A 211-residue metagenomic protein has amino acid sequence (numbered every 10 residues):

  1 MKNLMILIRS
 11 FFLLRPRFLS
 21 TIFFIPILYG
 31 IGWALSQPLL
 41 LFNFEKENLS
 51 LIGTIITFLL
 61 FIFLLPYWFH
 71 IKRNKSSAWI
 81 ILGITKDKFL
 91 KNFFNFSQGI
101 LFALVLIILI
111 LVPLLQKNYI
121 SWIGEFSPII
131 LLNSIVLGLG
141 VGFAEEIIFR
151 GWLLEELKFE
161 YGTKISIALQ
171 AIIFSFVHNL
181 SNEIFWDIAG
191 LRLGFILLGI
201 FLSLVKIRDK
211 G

Functional and structural regions predicted by a protein language model:
M1-I81: N-terminal, membrane-interfacial amphipathic/helix-forming hydrophobic leader that caps and precedes the first
L4-M5, L39-I52, S76-I147, L154-F159: Juxtamembrane helix-loop-helix connectors linking adjacent transmembrane helices in multi-pass membrane enzymes
F18-F23, I52, F96-L101, L131-L132 (+2 more regions): Hydrophobic alpha-helical transmembrane segments
P26-A34, I107-P113, A171-S181: Aromatic-anchored segments of alpha-helical transmembrane domains
I107, G138, G142, G162-N179 (+2 more regions): Small-polar-interrupted transmembrane alpha-helices in polytopic inner-membrane proteins
A144-L169, L204-G211: Membrane-interface helix/loop boundary segments of multi-pass membrane proteins
N179-L191: Interfacial aromatic-anchored transmembrane helix boundaries in multi-pass membrane proteins
L191-G211: Functionally important transmembrane alpha-helices
